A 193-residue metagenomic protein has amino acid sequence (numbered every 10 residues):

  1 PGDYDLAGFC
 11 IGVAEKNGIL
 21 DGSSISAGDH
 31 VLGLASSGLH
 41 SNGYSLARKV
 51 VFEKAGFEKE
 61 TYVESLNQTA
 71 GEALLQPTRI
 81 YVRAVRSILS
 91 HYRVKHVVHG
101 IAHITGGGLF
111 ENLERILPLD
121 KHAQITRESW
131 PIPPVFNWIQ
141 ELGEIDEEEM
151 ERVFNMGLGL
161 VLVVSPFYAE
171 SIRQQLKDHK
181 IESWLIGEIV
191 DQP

Functional and structural regions predicted by a protein language model:
P1-L6, E58, E64-L75, R79-P193: Glycine-/charge-enriched secondary-structure boundary and capping motifs
P1-S45, E188: Glycine-rich anion-binding loops of enzyme active sites
C10, S41-V51, V153-L160, S183: A short, terminal or domain-edge coil/loop segment
N17, A27, H40, R48 (+3 more regions): Basic, gly/Ser/Thr/Pro-rich low-complexity segments located predominantly at protein N termini
I19, S23, L39, K54 (+2 more regions): Amphipathic, positively biased hydrophobic alpha-helical segments used for protein targeting and membrane insertion
I25-E72: Acidic, glycine-rich loop-and-beta core segments that form the ion-binding/anion-interacting portion of active sites
